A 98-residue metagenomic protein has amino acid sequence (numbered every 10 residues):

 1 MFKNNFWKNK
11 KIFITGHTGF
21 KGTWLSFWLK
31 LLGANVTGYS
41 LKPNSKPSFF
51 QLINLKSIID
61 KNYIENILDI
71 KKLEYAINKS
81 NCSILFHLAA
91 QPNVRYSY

Functional and structural regions predicted by a protein language model:
M1-Y98: N-terminal Rossmann-like NAD(P)+-binding domain of SDR-like oxidoreductases, especially those catalyzing
